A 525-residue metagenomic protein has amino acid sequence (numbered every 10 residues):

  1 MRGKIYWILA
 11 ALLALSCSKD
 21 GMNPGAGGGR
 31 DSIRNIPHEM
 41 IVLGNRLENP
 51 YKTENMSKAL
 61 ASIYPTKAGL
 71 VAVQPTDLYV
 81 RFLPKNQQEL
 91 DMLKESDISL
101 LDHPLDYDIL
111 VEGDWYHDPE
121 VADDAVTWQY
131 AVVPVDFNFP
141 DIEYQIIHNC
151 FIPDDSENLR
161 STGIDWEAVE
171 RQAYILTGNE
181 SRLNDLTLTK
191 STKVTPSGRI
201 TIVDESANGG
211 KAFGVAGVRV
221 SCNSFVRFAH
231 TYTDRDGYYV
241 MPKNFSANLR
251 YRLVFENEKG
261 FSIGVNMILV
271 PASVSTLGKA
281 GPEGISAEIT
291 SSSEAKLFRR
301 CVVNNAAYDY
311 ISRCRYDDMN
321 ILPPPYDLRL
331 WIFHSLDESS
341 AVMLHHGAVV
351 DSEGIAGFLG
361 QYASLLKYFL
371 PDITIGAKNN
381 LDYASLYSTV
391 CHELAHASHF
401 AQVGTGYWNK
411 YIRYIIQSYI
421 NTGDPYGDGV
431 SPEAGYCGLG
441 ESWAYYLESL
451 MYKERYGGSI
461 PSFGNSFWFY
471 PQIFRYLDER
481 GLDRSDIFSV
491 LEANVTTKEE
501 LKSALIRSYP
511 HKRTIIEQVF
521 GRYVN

Functional and structural regions predicted by a protein language model:
G21-E157: Long, solvent-exposed N-terminal ectodomains/accessory regions that are displayed to the extracellular/lumenal milieu
P37-M40, G44-L60, Y64-L70, Q74-T76 (+2 more regions): Pan-zinc metallopeptidase signature
P50-S57, A61-I63, P196, T201-V226: Short, ordered, surface-exposed loop/turn motifs in non-cytosolic proteins
S224-Y238: Short, acidic Ser/Thr/Gly-rich low-complexity loop/linker segments typical of extracellular and cell-surface proteins
P242-N244, S291-I332, L336-M343: Zn2+-dependent metallopeptidase catalytic core
M343-L386, V390, L394-G404: Active-site scaffold of zinc-dependent metalloenzymes
L394-Y411, W443, M451: Catalytic Zn2+-binding segment of zinc metalloproteases
A401-E433: Post-HEXXH active-site segment of zinc metalloproteases
